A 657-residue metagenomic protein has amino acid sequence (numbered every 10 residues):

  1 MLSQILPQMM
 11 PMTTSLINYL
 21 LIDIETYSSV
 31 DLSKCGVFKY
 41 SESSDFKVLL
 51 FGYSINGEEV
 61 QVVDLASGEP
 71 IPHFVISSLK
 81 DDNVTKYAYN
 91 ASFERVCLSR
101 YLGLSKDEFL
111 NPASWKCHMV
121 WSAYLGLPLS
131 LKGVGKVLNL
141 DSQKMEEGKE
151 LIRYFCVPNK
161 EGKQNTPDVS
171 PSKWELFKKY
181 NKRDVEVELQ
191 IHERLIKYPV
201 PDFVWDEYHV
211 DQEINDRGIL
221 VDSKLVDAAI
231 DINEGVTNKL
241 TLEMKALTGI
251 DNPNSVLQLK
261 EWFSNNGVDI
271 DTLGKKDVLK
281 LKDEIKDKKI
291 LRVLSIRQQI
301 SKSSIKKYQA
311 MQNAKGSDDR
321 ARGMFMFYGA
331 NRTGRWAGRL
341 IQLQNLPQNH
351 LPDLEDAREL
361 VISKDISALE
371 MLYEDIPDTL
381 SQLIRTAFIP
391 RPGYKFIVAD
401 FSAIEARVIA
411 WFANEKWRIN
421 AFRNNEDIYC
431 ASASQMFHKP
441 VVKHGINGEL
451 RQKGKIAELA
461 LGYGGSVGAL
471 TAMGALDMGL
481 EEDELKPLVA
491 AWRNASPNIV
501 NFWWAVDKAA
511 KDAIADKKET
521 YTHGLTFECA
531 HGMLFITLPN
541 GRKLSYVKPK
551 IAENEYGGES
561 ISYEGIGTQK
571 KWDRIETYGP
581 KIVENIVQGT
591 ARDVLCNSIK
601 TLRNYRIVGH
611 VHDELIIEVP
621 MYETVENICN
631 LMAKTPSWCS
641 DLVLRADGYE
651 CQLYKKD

Functional and structural regions predicted by a protein language model:
L2-L32, L50-G52, V137, S142 (+5 more regions): Conserved "right-hand" nucleotidyltransferase catalytic core of DNA-directed polymerases
L21-I22, Y89, W115-C117, F388-I404: Conserved catalytic palm subdomain of right-hand nucleotidyl-transferase polymerases, strongest for RNA-directed enzymes
F46-V48, G52-Y53, G57-I196, P352 (+3 more regions): Active-site-proximal helix-loop-helix substrate-binding element of RNase H-like nuclease domains
S92-L104, L125, K260-N265, S402-K416 (+1 more regions): Short active-site loop/helix that positions an aromatic residue
L195-F203, E207, V594-L615: Active-site palm subdomain of RNA-directed nucleic acid polymerases
V268-D271, H438-Y605, V643, D647-D657: Conserved catalytic core of nucleic-acid polymerases
M478, N630-S640: A common structural junction motif
I616-P620: Short hydrophobic/aromatic beta-strand micro-patches that form the beta-sheet surface supporting nucleotide- or nucleic
